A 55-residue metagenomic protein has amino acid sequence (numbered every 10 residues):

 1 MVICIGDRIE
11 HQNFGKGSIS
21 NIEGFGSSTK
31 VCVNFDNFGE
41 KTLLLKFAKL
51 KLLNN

Functional and structural regions predicted by a protein language model:
M1-R8: Mixed-charge, Lys/Arg-rich low-complexity intrinsically disordered regions
R8-K16: Short coil-to-beta-strand transition motifs
G15-E23: Short beta-strand-centered aromatic/proline hotspots
G15-K16, N37-K41: Short acidic/polar mixed-charge low-complexity motifs
G26-C32: Short aromatic-glycine-enriched beta-strand elements
K41-N55: Intrinsically disordered, low-complexity, charged/polar segments
